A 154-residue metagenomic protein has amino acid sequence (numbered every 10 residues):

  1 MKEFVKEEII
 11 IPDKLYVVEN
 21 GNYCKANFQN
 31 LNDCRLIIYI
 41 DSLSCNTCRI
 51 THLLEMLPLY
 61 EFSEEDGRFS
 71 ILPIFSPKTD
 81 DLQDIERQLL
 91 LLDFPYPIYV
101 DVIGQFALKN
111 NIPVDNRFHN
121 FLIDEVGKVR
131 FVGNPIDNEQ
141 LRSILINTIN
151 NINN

Functional and structural regions predicted by a protein language model:
M1-N30, I50-H52: N-terminal "domain-start" segment that seeds a small globular fold
C24-L57, L72: Short active-site neighborhood of thiol/selenol oxidoreductases, capturing the structured segment around
S42-T47, K78-D80, P135-N138: Short acidic, S/G/P-rich loop/turn micro-motifs used as interaction or catalytic elements
L53-Y60, L82, E86, R142 (+1 more regions): Extracytoplasmic/secreted envelope proteins and their assembly/folding machinery, especially bacterial periplasmic
L59-G67: A short, Lys/Arg-enriched amphipathic alpha-helix followed by its capping loop at the start of a domain
G67-L82, F94-G104: Thiol-based oxidoreductase modules, predominantly thioredoxin-like and allied folds used for disulfide exchange
E86-F118: Short, internal strand/loop/helix patches that form the active-site neighborhood or redox-interaction surface
N116-N154: Thiol-/selenol-based redox modules, centered on thioredoxin-like and closely related oxidoreductase domains
